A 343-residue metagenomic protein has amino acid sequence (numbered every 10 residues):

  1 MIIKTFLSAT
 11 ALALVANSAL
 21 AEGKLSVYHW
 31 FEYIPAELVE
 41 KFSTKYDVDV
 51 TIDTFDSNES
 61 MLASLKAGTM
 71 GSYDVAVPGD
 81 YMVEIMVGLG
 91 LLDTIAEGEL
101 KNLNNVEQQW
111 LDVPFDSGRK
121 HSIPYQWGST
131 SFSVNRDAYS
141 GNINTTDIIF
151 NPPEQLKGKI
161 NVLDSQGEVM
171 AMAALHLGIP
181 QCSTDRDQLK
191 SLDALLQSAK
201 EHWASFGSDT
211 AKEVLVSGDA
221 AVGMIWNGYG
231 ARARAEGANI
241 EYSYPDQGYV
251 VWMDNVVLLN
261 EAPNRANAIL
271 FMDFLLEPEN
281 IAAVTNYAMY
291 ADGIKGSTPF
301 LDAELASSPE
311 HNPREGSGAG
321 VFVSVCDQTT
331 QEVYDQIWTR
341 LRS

Functional and structural regions predicted by a protein language model:
V15-S18: N-terminal signal peptide c-region/cleavage motif recognized by signal peptidases
E22-I85: Early extracytoplasmic/lumenal segment of secretory-pathway proteins
P78-V83, V87-V216: Extracytoplasmic ligand-binding site segments that recognize negatively charged/polar headgroups
V83-I85, V216, V222-N239: A ligand-binding cleft/hinge motif common to bilobed small-molecule-binding domains
N105, L189-S198, A204, R234-N260: Periplasmic-binding protein-like
S131-A138, A174-H176, M253-N264, A283-N286: A bilobed periplasmic-binding-protein/Venus flytrap-type ligand-binding module shared by bacterial periplasmic
L259-G318: Mature extracytoplasmic/periplasmic domains
E315-S343: Conserved C-terminal helix/tail region of periplasmic/extracytoplasmic solute-binding proteins
